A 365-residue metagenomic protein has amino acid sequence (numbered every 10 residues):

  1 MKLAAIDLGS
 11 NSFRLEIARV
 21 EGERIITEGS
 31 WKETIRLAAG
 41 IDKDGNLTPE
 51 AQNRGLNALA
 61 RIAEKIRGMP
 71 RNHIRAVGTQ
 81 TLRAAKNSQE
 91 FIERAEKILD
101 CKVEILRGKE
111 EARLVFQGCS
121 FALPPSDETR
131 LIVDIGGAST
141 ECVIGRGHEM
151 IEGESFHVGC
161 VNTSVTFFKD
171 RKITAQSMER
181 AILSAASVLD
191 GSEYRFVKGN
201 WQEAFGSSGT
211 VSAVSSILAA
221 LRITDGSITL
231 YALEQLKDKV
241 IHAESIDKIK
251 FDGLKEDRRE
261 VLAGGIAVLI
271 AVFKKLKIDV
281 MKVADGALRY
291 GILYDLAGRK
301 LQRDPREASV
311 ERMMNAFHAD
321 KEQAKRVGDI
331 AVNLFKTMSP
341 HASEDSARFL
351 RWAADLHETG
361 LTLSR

Functional and structural regions predicted by a protein language model:
M1-T27: N-terminal basic/disordered segments at the start of proteins
L3-D7, R130-D134, A204: Short glycine-aspartate micro-motif
S10-S12, S139, A284: Short linear Ser/Thr-Pro motifs
I17-V20, G40-R71, T79-T129, I144-R146 (+1 more regions): Helical "lid/coupling" subdomains associated with nucleotide-phosphate turnover
R24-R36: N-terminal glycine-rich anion-binding loops that anchor highly charged ligand groups
A76: Dinucleotide-binding Rossmann-like beta1-alpha1 core, especially the glycine-rich loop that anchors the ADP
I135-G137, G209: Membrane-embedded alpha-helical core segments of multi-pass
A138-I144: Acidic, divalent-metal-coordinating active-site segment for phosphoryl/phosphodiester hydrolysis, typified by short
